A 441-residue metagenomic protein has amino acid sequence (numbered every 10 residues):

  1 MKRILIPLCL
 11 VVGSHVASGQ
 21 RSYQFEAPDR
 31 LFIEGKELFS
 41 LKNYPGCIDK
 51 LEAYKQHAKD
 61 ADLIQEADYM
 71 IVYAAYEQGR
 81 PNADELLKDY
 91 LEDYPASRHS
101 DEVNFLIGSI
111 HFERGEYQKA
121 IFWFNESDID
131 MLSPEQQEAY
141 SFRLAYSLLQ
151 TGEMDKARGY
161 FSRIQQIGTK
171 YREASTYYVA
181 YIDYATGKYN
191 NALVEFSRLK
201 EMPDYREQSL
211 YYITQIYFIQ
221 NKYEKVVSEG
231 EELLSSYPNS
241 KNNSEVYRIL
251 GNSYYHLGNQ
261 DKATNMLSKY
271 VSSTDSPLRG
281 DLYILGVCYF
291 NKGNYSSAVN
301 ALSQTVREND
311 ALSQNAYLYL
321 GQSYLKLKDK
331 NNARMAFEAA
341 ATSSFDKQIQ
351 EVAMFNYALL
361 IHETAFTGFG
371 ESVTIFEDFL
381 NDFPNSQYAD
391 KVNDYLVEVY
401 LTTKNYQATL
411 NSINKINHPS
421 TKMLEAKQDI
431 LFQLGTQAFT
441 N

Functional and structural regions predicted by a protein language model:
I4-G13: Sec-dependent N-terminal signal peptides
L5, S18-N441: Acidic, polar-rich low-complexity tracts and alpha-helical solenoid repeat scaffolds
